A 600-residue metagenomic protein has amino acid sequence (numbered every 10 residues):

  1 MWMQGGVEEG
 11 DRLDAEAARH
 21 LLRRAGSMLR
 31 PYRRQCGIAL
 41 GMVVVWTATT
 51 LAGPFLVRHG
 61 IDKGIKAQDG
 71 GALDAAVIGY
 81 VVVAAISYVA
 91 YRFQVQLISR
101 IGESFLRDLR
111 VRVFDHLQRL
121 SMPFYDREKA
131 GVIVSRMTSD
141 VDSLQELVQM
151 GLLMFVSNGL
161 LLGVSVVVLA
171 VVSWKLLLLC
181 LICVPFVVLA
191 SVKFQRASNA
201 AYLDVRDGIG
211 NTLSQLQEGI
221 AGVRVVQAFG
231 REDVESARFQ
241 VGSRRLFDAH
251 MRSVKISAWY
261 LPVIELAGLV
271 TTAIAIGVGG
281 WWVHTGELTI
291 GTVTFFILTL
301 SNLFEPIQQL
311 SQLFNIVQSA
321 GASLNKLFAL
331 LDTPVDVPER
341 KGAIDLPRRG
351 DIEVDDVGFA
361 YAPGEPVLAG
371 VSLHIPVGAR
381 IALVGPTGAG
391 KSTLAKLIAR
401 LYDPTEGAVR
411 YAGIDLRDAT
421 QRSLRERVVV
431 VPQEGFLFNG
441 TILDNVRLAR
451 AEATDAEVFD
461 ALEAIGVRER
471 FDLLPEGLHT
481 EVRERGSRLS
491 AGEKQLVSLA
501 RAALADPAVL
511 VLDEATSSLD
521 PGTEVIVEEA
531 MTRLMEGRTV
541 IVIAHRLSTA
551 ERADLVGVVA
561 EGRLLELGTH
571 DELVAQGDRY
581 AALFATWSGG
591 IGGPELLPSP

Functional and structural regions predicted by a protein language model:
M1-T50, I65-V77, Q94-I98, G102 (+6 more regions): Membrane-integrated ABC transporters
Q4-A15, E103, V111-S135, S139-V141 (+7 more regions): Short intracellular "coupling" helices and adjacent cytoplasmic loop segments at the cytosolic face of multi-pass
R30-R34, M122-P123, S139-V148, L152 (+8 more regions): An intracellular "coupling" helix at the cytosolic face of ABC transporter transmembrane type-1 domains
P31, Q35-V45, M150-D204, A275-L288 (+1 more regions): Transmembrane helices of ABC transporter permease
R33-A90, L97, A170-K175, A273 (+2 more regions): Transmembrane helix-loop-helix hairpins at lipid-water interfaces of multipass membrane proteins, especially the type-1
G79-Y91, V184-S191, S257-T271, I290-N315: Hydrophobic alpha-helical segments in the permease module
R231, K255, N302-L330: Cytosolic ends of transmembrane helices, especially the final helix of ABC transmembrane type-1 domains
E339, D345-P600: ABC-type nucleotide-binding domain
